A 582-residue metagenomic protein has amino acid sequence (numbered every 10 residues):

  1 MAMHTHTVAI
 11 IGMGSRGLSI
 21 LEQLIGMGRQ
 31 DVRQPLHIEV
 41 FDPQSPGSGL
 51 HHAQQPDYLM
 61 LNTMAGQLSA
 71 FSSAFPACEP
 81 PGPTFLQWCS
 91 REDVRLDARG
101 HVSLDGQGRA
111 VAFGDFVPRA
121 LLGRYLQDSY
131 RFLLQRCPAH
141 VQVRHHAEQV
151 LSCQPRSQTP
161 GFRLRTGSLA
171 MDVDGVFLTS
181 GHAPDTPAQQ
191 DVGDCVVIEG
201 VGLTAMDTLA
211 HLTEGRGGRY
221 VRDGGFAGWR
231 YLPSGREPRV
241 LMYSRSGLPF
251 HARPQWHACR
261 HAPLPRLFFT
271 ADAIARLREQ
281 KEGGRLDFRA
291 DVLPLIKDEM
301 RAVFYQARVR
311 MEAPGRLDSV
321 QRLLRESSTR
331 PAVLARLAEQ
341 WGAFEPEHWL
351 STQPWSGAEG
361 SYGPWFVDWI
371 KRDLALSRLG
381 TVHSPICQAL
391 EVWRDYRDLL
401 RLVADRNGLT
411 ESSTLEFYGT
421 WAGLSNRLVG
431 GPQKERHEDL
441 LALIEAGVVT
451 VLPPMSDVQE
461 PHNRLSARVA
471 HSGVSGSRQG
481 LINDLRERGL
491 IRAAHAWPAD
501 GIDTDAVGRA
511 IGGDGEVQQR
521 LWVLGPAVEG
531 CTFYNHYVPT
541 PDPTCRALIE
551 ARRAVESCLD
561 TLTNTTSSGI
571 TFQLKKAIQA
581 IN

Functional and structural regions predicted by a protein language model:
A2-Q55, R99, D105-T563, I570-N582: Flavin (primarily FAD) cofactor-binding/catalytic cores of flavoenzymes
D42-L104: Redox-cofactor-proximal catalytic regions of oxidoreductases
